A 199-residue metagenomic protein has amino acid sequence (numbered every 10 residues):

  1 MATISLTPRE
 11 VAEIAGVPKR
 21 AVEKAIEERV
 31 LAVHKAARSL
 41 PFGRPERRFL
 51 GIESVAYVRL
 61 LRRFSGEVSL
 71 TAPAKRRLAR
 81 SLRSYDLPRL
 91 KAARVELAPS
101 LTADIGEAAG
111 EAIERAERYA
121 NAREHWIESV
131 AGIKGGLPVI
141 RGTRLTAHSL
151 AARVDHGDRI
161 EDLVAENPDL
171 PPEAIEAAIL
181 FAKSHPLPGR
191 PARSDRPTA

Functional and structural regions predicted by a protein language model:
M1-I4, R144-H156: Short, amphipathic alpha-helical "recognition" segments used to contact nucleic acids or chromatin
A2-A25: Polyanion-binding surface elements
A12, V164-A165: The alpha-helix within a helix-turn-helix
E28-F42, E176-A192: Short, solvent-exposed alpha-helical "recognition" segments
A32-R63: Short helix-start
G51-S84: A short, Lys/Arg-enriched interface patch at domain edges and termini
R80-L145, L187-A199: Acidic, low-complexity/disordered tracts enriched in E/D and polar residues
L150, L163-V164: Short alpha-helical segments in extracytoplasmic peptidoglycan/chitin-binding modules and envelope-associated proteins
